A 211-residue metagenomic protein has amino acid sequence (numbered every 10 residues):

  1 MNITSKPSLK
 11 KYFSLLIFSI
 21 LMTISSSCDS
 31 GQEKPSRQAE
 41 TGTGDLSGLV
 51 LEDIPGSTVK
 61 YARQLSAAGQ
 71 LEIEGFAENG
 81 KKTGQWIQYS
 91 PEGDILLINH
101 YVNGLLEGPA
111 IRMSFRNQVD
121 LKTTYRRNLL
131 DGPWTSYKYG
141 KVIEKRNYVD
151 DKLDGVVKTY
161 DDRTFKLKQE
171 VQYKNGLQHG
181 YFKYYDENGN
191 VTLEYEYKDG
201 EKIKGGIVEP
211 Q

Functional and structural regions predicted by a protein language model:
N2, S27-Q211: Glycine/tyrosine- and acidic-biased, solvent-exposed loop/turn segments at the edges of beta-strands
N2-S14: Bacterial N-terminal signal peptides that target proteins for export
S14-S25: Bacterial N-terminal signal peptides
